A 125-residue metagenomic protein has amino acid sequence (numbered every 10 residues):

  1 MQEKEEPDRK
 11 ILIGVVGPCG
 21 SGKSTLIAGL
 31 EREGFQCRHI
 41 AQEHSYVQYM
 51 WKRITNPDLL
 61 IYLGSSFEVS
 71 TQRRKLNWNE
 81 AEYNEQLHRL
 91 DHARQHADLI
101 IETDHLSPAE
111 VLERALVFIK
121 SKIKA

Functional and structural regions predicted by a protein language model:
M1-E5: Pre-Walker A adenine-sensing motif
P7-D8, P18, A28-D58: Conserved substrate/cofactor phosphate-moiety recognition/catalytic segment in nucleotide-dependent phosphotransferases
L12: Walker A (P-loop) ATP-phosphate-binding motif of ABC ATPase nucleotide-binding domains
V15: Hydrophobic anchor at the beta1->P-loop junction of P-loop NTPases
G22: Conserved glycine(s) of the Walker
T25: Conserved Walker
N56-R73, I101: Conserved phosphate-donor/acceptor-positioning beta-strand/loop module used by diverse small-molecule
L76-R114, A125: Small-molecule kinase domains that catalyze NTP-dependent phosphoryl transfer to phosphate-bearing small molecules
